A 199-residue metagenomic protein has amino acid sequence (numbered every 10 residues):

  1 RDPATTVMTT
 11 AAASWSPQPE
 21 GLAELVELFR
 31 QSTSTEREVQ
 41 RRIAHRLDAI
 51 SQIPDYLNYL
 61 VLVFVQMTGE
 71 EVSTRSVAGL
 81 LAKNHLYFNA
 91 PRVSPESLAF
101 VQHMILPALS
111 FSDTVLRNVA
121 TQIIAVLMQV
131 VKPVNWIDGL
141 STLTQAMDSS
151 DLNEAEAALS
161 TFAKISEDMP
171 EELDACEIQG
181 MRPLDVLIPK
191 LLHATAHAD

Functional and structural regions predicted by a protein language model:
R1-V7: Short, Lys/Arg-enriched N-terminal segments with co-localized hydrophobic residues within the first ~10-30 amino acids
T9-F111, V115, V119-L140, T144 (+2 more regions): Alpha-helical solenoid scaffolds in large eukaryotic transport, assembly, and signaling factors
L192-H193: Tandem repeat protein-protein interaction scaffolds, dominated by ankyrin-repeat arrays but also generalizing to other
